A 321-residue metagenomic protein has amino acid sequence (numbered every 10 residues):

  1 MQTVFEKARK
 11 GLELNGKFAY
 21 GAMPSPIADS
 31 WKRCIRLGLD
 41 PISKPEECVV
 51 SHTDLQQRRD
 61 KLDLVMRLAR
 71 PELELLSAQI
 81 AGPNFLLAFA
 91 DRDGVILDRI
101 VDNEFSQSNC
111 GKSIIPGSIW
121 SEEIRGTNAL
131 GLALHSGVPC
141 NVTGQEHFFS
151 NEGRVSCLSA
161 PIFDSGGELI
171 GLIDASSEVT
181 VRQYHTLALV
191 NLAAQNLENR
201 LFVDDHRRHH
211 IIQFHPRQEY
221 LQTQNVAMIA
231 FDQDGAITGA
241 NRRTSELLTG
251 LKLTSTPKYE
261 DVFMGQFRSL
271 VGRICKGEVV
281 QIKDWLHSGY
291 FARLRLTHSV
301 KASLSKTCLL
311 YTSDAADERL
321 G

Functional and structural regions predicted by a protein language model:
M1-I124, N128-N141, R154, F163-D234 (+1 more regions): Intrinsically disordered, low-complexity terminal regulatory regions
F5, G289-F291, A315: General helical secondary-structure elements
R92, S113-A193, R243-K306: Sensory/regulatory domains in signal-transduction proteins
I211-F214, V280, A292, L310: Hydrophobic transmembrane signal anchors and adjacent membrane-proximal interface regions, especially in viral
N225-K252, S313: Conserved small-residue-rich
Y311-E318: Conserved small/polar residues in nucleotide/adenosyl-binding loops
